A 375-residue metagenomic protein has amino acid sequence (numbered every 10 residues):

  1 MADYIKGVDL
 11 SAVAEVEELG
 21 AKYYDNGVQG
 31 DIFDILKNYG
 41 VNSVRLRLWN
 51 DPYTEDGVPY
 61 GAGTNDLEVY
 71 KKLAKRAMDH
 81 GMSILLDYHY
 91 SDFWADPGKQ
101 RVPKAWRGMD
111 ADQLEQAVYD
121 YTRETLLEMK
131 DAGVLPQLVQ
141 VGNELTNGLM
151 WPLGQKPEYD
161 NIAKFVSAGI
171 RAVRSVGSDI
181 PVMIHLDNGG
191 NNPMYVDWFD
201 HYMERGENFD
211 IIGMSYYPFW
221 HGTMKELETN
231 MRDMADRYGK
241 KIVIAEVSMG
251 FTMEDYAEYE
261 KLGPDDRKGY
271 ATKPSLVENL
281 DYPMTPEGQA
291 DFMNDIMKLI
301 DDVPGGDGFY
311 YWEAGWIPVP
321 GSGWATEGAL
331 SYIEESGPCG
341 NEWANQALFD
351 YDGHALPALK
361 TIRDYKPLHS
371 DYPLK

Functional and structural regions predicted by a protein language model:
M1-K72, R76-M78, S83, S91-A117 (+2 more regions): N-terminal substrate-binding region of glycoside hydrolase catalytic domains
D3-G7, N42-R45, G81-L85, L135-Q140 (+4 more regions): Structural preference for beta-strand elements that scaffold enzyme active sites
V8, L36, A77, D87 (+6 more regions): Conserved, mostly hydrophobic/aromatic
L10-V13, R47-W49, D87-H89, V141-L145 (+4 more regions): Active-site-proximal beta-strand/loop segments in catalytic clefts of secreted hydrolases
V16-G27, D51-E68, T146-L149, D187-V196 (+3 more regions): Acidic-and-aromatic substrate-binding clefts and catalytic sites of carbohydrate-active enzymes
G30-K37, S175-P181, P193-E278, T285-G288 (+1 more regions): Glycoside hydrolase catalytic-domain groove-lining segments
N65-V69, A95-F209, G222-M231, W324-E334: Active-site cleft segment of glycoside hydrolase catalytic domains centered on the general acid/base Glu
D233, T252-L262, P274-F292, L299 (+1 more regions): Aromatic-rich peripheral "rim/lid" segments of glycoside hydrolase catalytic domains that contact and position glycan
